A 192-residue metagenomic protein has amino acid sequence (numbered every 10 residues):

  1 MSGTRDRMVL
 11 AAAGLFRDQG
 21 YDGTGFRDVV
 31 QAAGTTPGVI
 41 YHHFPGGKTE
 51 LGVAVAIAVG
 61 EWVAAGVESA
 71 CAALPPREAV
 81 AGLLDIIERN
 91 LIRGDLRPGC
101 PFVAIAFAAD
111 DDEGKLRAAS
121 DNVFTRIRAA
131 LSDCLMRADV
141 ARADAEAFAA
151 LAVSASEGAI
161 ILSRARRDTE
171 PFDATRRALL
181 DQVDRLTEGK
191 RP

Functional and structural regions predicted by a protein language model:
R7, A11-A54: Helix-turn-helix
G52, A79-G82, R93-A118: Amphipathic alpha-helical segments used for helix-helix packing
A56-W62: Short, basic, alpha-helical segments at the C-terminal edge of helix-turn-helix-like DNA-binding modules
A64, A81, D112-D139, A147 (+1 more regions): Amphipathic alpha-helical packing segments from all-alpha helical-bundle domains
V67-P98, F148-A152: Hydrophobic alpha-helical connector segments
N90-R93, D133, V153-E170, R185-R191: Amphipathic C-terminal alpha-helical segment
P101-A104, R142-L162, A174, A178-Q182: Hydrophobic alpha-helical segments that form the core of small-molecule binding pockets and/or dimer interfaces
